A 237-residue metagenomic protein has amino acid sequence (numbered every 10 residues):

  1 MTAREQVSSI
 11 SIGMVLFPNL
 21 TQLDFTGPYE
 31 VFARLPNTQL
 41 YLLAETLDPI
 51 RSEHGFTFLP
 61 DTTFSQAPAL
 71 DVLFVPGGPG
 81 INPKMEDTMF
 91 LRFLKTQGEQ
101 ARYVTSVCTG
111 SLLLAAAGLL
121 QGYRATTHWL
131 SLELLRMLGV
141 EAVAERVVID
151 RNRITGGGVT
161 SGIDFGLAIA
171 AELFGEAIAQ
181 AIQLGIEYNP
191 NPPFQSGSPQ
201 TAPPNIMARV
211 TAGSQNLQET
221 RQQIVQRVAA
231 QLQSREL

Functional and structural regions predicted by a protein language model:
M1-V104, L112-A116, L132-L134, A142-A144 (+1 more regions): Extended, subdomain-level signal for the structured scaffold at the beginning of enzyme domains
M85-T88, T126, G157: Residues at secondary-structure transition points
E99, I149-I154: Short pre-catalytic strand/loop immediately N-terminal to key active-site residues, enriched for Gly-Thr
V104-T105, T126, V143, I154: Structural detector of well-ordered beta-strand residues that form the stable sheet scaffold of enzyme domains
S111, I154-L167: Active-site-proximal catalytic alpha-helix in oxidoreductases
L120-V147: A conserved active-site-flanking secondary-structure segment within enzyme catalytic domains
A125, V159, E172-E176: Alpha-helix boundary/capping and short turn/kink residues
